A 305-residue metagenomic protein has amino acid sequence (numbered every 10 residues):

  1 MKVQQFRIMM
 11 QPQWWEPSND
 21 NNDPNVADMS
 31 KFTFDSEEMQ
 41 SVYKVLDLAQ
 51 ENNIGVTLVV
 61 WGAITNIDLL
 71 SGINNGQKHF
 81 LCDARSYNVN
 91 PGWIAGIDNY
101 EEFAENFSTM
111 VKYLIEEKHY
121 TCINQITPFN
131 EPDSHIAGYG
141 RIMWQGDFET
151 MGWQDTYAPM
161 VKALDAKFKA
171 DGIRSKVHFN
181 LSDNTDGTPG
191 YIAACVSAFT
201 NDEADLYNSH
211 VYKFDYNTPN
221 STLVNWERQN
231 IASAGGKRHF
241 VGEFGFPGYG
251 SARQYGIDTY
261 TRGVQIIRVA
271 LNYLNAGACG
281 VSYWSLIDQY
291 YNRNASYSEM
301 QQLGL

Functional and structural regions predicted by a protein language model:
M1, L48, N230-I231, L271-N275: A general structural signal for short secondary-structure junctions and capping/turn motifs
K2-A204, N208-F214: Substrate-binding cleft and catalytic face of glycoside hydrolase catalytic domains, especially the flexible beta-alpha
E37-S41, T222-L223, T261-I266: Short, glycine/acidic-rich beta->alpha junctions
Y43-L46, V224-Q229, A270: Short amphipathic alpha-helical segments and helix-helix/interface helices
N53-G55, R238, C279-G280: Residue-level detector of anion-binding/catalytic polar loops
T65, Y139, T218-P219, R253-Y260: Short, solvent-exposed loop/turn segments at secondary-structure boundaries
A170, S197-A252: Glycoside hydrolase catalytic-domain groove-lining segments
G245-L305: Aromatic/acidic polysaccharide-binding cleft in carbohydrate-active enzymes
